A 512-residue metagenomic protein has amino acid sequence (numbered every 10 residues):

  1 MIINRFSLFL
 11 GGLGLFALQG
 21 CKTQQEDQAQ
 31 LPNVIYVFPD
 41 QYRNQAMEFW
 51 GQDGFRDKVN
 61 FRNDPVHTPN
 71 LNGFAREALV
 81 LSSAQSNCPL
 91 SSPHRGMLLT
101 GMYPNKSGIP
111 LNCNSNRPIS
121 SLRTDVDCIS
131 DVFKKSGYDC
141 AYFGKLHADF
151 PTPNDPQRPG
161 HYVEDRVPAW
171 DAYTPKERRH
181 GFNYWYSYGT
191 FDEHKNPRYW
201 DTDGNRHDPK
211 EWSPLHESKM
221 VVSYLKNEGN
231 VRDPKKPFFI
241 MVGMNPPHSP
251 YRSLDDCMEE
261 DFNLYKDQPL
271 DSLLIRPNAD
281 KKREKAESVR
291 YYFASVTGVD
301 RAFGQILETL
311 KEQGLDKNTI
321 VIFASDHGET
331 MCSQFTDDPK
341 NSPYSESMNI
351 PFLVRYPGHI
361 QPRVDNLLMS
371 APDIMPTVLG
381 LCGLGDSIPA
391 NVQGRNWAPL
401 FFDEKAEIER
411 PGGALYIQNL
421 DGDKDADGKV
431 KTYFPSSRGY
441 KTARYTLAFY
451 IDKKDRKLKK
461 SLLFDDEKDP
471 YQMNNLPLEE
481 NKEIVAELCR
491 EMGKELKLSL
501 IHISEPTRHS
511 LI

Functional and structural regions predicted by a protein language model:
I2-G14, C21-Y450, K459, M473-R490: Formylglycine-dependent sulfatase
P351, M492-L500: A short, conserved beta-to-alpha structural element at the edge of catalytic cores that scaffolds binding
K454-R456: Short glycine/serine/proline-enriched coil/turn segments at secondary-structure junctions
L463-F464: Short hydrophobic beta-strand that contains or immediately precedes a catalytic carboxylate
D469: Intrinsically disordered, low-complexity polar regions and short flexible loop motifs
I501-I512: Single conserved hydrophobic/aromatic residue that forms the stacking wall/gate of nucleotide- or nucleobase-binding
